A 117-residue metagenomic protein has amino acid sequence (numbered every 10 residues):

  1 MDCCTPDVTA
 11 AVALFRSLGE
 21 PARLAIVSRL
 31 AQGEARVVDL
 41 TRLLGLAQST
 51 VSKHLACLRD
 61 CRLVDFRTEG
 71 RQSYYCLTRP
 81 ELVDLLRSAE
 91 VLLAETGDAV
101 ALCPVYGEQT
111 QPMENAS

Functional and structural regions predicted by a protein language model:
M1-A10, L82-S117: Amphipathic alpha-helical dimerization/coiled-coil segments that flank or bridge DNA-binding/regulatory modules
D2-T50, E69, S73-L82: N-terminal helix-turn-helix DNA-binding core of bacterial DNA-binding proteins
S17, D60, V91-A94: Regular, well-ordered alpha-helical segments
R42, R59-D60: Alpha-helical residues within the helix-turn-helix
H54: Residues within the DNA-recognition helix of helix-turn-helix
